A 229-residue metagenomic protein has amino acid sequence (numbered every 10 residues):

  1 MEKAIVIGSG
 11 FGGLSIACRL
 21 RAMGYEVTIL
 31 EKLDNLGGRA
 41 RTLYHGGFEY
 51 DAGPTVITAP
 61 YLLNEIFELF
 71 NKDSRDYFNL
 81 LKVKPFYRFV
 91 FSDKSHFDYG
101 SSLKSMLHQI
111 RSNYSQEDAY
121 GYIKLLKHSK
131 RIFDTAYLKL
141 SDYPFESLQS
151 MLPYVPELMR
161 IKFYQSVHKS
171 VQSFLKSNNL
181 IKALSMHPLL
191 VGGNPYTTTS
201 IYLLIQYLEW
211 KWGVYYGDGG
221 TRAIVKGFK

Functional and structural regions predicted by a protein language model:
E2-R131: N-terminal glycine-rich phosphate/pyrophosphate-binding loop and immediately adjacent elements
K32, T199-L203: Active-site-adjacent bridging/hinge elements
H45-E49, L190-G192, W212-Y215: A short glycine/serine-rich beta->alpha loop
P54, Y196, Y215-G219: Alpha-helix capping and helix-loop boundary segments enriched in small/acidic/polar residues
A59, F163, V167, T221-I224: Hydrophobic (often cysteine-bearing) scaffold residues that line and stabilize catalytic clefts of nucleotide/cofactor
S92-T199: Rossmann-like flavin
L204-K229: Helical element adjacent to the flavin cofactor pocket in flavoenzyme catalytic cores
